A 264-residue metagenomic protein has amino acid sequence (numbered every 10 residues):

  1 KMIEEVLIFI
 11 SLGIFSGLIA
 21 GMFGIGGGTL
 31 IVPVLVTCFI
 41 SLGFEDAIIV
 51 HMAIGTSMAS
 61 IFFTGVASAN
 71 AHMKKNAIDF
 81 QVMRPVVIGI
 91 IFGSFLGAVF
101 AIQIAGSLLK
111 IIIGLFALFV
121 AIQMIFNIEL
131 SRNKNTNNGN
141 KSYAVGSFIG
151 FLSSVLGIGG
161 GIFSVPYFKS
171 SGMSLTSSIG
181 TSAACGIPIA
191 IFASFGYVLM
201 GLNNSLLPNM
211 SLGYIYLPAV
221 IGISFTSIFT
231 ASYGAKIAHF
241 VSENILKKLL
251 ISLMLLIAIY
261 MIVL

Functional and structural regions predicted by a protein language model:
K1-F23, L30-H51, G65-F151, P166-S177 (+2 more regions): Juxtamembrane transmembrane-helix boundary motif
G24, G157: Short, flexible loop motifs at catalytic/binding sites
G27, I191-G196: Hydrophobic alpha-helical transmembrane segments that constitute the membrane-spanning cores of multi-pass membrane
G55-A59, A184-I187: Alpha-helical transmembrane segments of polytopic membrane transporters and translocases
I61-F63: A structural-propensity feature for long, helix-poor, extended segments
G160-F163, I179: Short glycine/serine/threonine-rich phosphate/pyrophosphate-binding segments that cradle anionic phosphate groups
